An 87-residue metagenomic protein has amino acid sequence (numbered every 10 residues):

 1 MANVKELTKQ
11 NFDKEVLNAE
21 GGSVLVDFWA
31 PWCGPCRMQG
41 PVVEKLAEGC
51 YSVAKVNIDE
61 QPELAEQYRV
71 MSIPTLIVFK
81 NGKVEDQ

Functional and structural regions predicted by a protein language model:
M1, Y68-R69, K80-N81: Non-globular targeting/processing and membrane-anchoring segments
V4-V24: A short beta-strand-turn-helix
V24-F28, V43, E63-L64, P74-Q87: A short, hydrophobic beta-strand/beta-hairpin element that forms part of a small beta-sheet core
C33-C36, L76: The canonical Cys-X-X-Cys-His
P35-C50: Typically the conserved alpha-helix immediately C-terminal to a functionally engaged Cys/Sec in thioredoxin-like
I58-E66: Structural microenvironment flanking redox-active thiols in thiol-disulfide oxidoreductases
